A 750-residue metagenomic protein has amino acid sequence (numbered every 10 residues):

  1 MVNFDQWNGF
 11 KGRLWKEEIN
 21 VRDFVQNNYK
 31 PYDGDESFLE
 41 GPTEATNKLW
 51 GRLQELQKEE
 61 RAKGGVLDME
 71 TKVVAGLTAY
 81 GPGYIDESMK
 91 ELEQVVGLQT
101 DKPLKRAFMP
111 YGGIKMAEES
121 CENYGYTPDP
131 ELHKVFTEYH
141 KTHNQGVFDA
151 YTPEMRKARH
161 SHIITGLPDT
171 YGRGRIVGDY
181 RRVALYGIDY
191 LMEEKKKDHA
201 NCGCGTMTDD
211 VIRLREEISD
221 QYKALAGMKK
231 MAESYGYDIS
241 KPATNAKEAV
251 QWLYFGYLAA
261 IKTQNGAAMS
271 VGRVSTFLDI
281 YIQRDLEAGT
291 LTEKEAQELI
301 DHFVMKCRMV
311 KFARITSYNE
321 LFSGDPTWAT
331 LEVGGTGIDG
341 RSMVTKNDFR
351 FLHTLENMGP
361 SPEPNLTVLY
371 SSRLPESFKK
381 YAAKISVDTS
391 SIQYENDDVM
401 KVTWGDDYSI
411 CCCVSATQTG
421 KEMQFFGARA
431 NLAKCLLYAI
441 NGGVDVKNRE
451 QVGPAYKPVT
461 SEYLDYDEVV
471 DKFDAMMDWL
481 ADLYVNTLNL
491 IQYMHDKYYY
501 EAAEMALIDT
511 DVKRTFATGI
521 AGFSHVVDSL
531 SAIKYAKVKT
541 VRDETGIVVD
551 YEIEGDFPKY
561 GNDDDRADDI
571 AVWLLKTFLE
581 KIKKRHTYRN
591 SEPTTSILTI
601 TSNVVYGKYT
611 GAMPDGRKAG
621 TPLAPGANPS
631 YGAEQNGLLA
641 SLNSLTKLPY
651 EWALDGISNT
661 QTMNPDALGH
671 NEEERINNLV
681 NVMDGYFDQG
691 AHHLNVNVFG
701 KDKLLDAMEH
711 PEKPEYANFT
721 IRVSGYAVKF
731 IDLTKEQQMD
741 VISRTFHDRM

Functional and structural regions predicted by a protein language model:
V2-M750: Conserved catalytic cores of very large enzyme subunits
